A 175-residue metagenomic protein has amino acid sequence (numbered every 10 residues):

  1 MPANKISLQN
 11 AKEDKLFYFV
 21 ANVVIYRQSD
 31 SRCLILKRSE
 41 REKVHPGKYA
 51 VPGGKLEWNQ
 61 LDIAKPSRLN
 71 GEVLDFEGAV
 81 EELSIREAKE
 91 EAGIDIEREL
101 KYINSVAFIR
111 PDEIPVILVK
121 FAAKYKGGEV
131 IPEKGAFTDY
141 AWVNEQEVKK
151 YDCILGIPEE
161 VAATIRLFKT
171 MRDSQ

Functional and structural regions predicted by a protein language model:
P2-Q9, Y102-I103: Short Pro/Gly-enriched beta-strand edge/turn motifs at strand-loop
L8-E57: Conserved N-terminal beta-strand and adjoining loop/helix that marks the start of the Nudix/MutT-like hydrolase domain
N22, W142-N144, Q175: A general secondary-structure boundary signal
Q28-D30, N104, D173: Intrinsically disordered, low-complexity segments enriched in Ser/Pro/Gly/Ala and basic residues
A50-G54, L69, L167-K169: Short, charged/polar low-complexity linear motifs in solvent-exposed/disordered segments
L56-R98, N104-E160: Unchanged
P158-Q175: Charged phosphate-binding loop/patch that engages nucleotide di/tri-phosphates or the phosphate backbone of nucleic
